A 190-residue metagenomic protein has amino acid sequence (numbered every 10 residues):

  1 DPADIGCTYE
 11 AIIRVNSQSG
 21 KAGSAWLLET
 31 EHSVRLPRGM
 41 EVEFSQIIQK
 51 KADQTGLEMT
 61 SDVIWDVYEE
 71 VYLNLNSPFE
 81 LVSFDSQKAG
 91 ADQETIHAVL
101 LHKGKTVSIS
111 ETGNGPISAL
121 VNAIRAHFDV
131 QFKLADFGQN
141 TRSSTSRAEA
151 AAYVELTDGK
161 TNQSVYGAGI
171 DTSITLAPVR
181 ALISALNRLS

Functional and structural regions predicted by a protein language model:
D1-S110, S144-E149: A mid-to-C-terminal "edge-of-domain" accessory segment
N16, S108-G115, Y166-A177: Short alpha-helix boundary/capping segments
E31, R35, G39, D129-F137 (+1 more regions): Glycine-rich phosphate/pyrophosphate-binding loops and their adjacent beta-strand/loop elements at enzyme active sites
A89, T95, K103-F128, F132-S143: Small-residue-enriched alpha-helical segments and adjacent helix-cap loops that form tight helix-helix packing
T112-P116, I124, V154-S164, V179-A181: Terminal-proximal interaction/regulatory segments of ATP-powered molecular machines
V130-Q163, A168: Generic long, charged, amphipathic alpha-helical segments
T161-Y166, I170-S190: Mixed-charge, glycine-accented linear interaction segment located at domain edges/termini
